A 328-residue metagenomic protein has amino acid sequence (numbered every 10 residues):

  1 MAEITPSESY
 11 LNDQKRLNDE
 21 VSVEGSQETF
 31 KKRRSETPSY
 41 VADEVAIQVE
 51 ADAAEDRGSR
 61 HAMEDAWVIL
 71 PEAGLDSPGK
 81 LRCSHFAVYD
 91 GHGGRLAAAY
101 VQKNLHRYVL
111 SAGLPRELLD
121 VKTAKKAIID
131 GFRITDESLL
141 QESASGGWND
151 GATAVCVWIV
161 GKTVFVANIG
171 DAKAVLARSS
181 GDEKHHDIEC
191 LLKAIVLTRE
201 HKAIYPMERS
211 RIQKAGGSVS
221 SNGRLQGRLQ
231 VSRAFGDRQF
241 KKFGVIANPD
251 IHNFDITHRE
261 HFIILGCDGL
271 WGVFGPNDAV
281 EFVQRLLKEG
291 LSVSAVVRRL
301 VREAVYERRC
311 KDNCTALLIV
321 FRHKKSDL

Functional and structural regions predicted by a protein language model:
M1-L328: PP2C/PPM-type serine/threonine phosphatase catalytic domain
